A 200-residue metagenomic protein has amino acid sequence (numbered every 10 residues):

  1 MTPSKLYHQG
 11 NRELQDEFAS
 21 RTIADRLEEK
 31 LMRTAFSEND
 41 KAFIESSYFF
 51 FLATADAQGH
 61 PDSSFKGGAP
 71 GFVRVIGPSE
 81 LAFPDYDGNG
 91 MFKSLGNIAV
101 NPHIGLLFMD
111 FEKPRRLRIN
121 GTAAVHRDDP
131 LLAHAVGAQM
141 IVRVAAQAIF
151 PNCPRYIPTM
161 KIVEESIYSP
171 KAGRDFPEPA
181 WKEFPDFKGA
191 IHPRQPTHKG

Functional and structural regions predicted by a protein language model:
M1-G200: Binding-site signature for planar aromatic cofactors or substrates
